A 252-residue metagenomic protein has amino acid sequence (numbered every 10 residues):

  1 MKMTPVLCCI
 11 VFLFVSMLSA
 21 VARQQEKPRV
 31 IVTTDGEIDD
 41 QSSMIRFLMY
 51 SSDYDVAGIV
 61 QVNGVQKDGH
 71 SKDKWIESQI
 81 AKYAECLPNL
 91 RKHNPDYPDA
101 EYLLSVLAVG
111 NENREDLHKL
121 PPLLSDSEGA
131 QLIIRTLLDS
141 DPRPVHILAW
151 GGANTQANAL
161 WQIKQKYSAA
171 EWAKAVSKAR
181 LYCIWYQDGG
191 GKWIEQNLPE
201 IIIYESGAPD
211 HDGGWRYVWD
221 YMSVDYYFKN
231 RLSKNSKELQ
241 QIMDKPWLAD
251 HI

Functional and structural regions predicted by a protein language model:
M1-M3: N-terminal secretory signal peptides that target proteins for export/translocation
V6-S16: Bacterial N-terminal signal peptides
V21-I252: N-terminal acidic, glycine/proline-rich low-complexity segments
